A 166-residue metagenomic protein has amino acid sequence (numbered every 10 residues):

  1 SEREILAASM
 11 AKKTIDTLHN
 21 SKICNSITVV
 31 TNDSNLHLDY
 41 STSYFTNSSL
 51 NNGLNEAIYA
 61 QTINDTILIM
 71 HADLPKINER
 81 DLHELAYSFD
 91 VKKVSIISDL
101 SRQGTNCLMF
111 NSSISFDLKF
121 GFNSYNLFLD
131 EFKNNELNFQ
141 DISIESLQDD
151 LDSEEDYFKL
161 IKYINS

Functional and structural regions predicted by a protein language model:
S1-V30: N-terminal glycine-rich phosphate-binding loop and ensuing alpha1 helix
S26-T28, L68, Q140: A structural signal for isolated positions on well-ordered beta-strands in alpha/beta enzyme cores
V30-L36: Short, polar loop motifs at secondary-structure junctions
D39-L68: Short phosphate-binding loop-to-helix
H71-P75: The conserved acidic donor/metal-binding loop of glycosyltransferases
I77-Q103: Conserved donor-nucleotide/metal-binding helix-loop-beta segment in metal-dependent transferases, i.e., the alpha-helix
V94-I97, S101-S115, K119-N123: Conserved catalytic core of nucleotide-sugar-dependent glycosyltransferases
N123-N126, D130-S166: Conserved alpha/beta core of the MobA/IspD/sugar-nucleotide pyrophosphorylase nucleotidyltransferase superfamily
